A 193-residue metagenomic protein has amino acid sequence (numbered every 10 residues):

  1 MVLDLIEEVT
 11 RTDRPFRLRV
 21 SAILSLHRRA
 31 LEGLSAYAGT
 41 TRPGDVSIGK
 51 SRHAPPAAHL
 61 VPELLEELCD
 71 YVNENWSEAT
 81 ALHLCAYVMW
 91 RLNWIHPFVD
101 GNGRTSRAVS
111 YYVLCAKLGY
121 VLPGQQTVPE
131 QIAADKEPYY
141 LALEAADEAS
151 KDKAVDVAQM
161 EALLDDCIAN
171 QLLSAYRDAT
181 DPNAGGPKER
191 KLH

Functional and structural regions predicted by a protein language model:
M1-H193: FIC/Doc superfamily catalytic core
